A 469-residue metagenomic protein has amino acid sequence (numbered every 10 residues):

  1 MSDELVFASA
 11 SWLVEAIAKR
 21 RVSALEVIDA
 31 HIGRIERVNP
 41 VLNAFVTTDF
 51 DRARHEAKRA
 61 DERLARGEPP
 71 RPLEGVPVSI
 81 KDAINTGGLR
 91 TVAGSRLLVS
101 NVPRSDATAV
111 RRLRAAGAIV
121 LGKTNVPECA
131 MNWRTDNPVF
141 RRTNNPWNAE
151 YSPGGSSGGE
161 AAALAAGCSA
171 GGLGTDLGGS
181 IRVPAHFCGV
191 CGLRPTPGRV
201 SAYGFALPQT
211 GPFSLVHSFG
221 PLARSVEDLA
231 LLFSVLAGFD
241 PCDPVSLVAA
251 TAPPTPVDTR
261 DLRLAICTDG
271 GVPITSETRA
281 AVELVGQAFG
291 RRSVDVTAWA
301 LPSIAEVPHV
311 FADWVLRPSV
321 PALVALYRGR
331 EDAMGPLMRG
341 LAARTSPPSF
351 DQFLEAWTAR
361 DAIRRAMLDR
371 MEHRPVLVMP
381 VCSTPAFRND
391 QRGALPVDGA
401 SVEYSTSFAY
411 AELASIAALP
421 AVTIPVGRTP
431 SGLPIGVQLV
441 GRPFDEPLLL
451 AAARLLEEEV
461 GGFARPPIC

Functional and structural regions predicted by a protein language model:
M1-H55, R291-S293, Q352, R465-C469: An N-terminal boundary/leader segment
R20, H31, G75, A115 (+2 more regions): Glycine-rich, small-residue loops and helix-cap segments that act as flexible hinges at active-site edges
R21-D29, K58, S276-A300, L323-G329 (+3 more regions): Acyltransferase
H31, A53, L229, L264 (+4 more regions): Residue-level signal for inorganic ion chemistry
R63-V139: Acidic/His- and Gly-rich active-site-bordering loop/insert found across diverse amide/peptide-bond hydrolases
L73-A93, D258-C267, W314-L368, P380 (+2 more regions): Short helix-loop capping/hinge segments that flank enzyme active sites or metal/cofactor-binding pockets
S105-L236, S415-R428, L433-G436: Short glycine/serine-rich loop segments
R194-E283, E459-C469: A short helix-breaking turn/cap at a secondary-structure junction
